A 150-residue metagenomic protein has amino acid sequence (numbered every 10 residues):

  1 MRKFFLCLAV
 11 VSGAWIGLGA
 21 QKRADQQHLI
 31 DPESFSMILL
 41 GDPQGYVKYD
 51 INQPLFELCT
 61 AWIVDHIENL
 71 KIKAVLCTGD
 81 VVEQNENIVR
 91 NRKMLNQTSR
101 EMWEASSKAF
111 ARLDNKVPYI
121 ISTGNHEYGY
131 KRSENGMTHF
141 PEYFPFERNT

Functional and structural regions predicted by a protein language model:
F4-G13: Sec-dependent N-terminal signal peptides
F5, A74, P118-I120: Beta-sheet entry/capping signal
L6, Y46, Q84, Y128-K131: General alpha-helical segment detector with a strong preference for membrane-spanning helices and helix-boundary regions
G13-G19: C-terminal segment of classical bacterial N-terminal signal peptides
A20-Q97: N-terminal active-site segment of His-dependent metallophosphoesterases
I88-T150: Extended active-site neighborhood of metal-dependent phosphoesterases/phosphodiesterases
